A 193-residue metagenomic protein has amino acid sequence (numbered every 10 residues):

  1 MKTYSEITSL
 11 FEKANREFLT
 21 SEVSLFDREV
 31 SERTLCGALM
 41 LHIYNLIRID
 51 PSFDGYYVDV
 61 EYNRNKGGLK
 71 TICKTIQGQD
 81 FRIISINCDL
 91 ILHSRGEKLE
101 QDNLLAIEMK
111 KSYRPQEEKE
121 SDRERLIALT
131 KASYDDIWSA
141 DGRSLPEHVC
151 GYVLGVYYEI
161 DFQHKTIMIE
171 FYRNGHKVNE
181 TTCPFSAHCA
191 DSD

Functional and structural regions predicted by a protein language model:
M1-Y44: Charged, often low-complexity linker/regulatory segments
E29-G67: Short, well-structured hydrophobic secondary-structure segments
S52-Y56, D136-L145: Short mixed-charge
F53-E100: Active-site metal-binding core of divalent-cation-utilizing nuclease and nuclease-like domains
D89-L92, N103-S112, L126: Conserved catalytic cores of phosphodiester-cleaving nucleases, focusing on short active-site segments
K98, S112-E117, Q163: Short acidic, S/G/P-rich loop/turn micro-motifs used as interaction or catalytic elements
R114-S133: Mg2+/Mn2+-dependent nuclease catalytic core
K131, S139-D193: Domain-level recognition of nuclease-like catalytic cores that cleave nucleotide substrates
